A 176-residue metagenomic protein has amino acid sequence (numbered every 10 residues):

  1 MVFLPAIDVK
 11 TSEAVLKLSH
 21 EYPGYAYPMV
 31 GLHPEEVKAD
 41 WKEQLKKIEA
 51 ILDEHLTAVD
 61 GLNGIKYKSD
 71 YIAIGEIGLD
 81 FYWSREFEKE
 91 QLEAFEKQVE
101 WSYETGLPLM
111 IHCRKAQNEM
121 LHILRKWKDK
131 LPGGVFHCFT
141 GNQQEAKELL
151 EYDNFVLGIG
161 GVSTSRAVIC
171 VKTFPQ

Functional and structural regions predicted by a protein language model:
M1-Q176: Mid-domain alpha/beta scaffold segments of enzyme catalytic cores
